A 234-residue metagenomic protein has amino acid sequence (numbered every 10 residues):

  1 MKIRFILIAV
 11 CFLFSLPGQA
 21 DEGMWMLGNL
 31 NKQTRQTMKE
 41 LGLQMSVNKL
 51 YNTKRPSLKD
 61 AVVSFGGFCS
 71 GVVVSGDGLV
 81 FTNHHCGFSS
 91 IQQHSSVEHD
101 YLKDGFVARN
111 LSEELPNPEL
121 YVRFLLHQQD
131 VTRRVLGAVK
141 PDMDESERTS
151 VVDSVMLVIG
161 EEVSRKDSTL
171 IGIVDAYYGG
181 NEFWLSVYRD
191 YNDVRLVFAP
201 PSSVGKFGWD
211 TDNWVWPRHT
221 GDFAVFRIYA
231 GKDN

Functional and structural regions predicted by a protein language model:
M1-K2: N-terminal secretory signal peptides that target proteins for export/translocation
F5-F14: Sec-dependent N-terminal signal peptides
L16-N234: Terminal presequence/propeptide segments associated with secretion/organelle targeting and zymogen/polyprotein
